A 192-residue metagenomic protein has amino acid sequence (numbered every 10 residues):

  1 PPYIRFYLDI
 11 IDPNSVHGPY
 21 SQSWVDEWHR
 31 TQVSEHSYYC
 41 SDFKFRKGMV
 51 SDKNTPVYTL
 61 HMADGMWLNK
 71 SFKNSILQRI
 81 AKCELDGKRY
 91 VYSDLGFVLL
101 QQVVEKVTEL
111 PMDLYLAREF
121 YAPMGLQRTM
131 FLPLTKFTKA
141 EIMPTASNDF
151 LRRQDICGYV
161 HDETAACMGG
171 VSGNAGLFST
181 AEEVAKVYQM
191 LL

Functional and structural regions predicted by a protein language model:
P1-L192: Short, surface-exposed loop or secondary-structure junction motifs that flank catalytic or metal-binding residues
